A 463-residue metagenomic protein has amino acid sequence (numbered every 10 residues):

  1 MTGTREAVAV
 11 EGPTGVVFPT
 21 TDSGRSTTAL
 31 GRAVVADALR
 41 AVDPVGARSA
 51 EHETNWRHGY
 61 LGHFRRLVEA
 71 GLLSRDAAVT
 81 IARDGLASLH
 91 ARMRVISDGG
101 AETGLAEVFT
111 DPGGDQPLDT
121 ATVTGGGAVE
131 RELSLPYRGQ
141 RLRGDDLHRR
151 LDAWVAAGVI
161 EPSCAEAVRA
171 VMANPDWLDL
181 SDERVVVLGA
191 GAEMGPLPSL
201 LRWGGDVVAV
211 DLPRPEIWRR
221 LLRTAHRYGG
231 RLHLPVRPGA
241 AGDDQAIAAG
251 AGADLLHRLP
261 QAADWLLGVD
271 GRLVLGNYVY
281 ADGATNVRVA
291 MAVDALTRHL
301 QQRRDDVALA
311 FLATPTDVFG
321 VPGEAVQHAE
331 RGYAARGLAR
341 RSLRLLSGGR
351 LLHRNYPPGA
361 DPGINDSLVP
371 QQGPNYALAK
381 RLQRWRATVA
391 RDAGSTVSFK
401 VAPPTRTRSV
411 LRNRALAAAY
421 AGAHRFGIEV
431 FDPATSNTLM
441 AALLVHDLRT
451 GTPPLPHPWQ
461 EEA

Functional and structural regions predicted by a protein language model:
M1-A70, A434-E462: Non-catalytic protein-protein interaction scaffold segments in large eukaryotic complex-forming proteins
T2, W218-V269: Extended charged low-complexity segments that act as oligomerization/scaffolding linkers
R48-S163: Low-complexity, highly charged intrinsically disordered N-terminal segments that act as targeting/localization
P162-S181: A short, basic/flexible loop-to-alpha-helix module at the beginning of a structural domain
S181-L201, V208-D211: Glycine-rich adenosine-cofactor-binding loop
R202-V207, Y228-G230: Conserved S-adenosyl-L-methionine
W265-S347: Long, internal scaffold/assembly segments composed of regular secondary structure
A310-A463: Long, contiguous domain-sized segments
